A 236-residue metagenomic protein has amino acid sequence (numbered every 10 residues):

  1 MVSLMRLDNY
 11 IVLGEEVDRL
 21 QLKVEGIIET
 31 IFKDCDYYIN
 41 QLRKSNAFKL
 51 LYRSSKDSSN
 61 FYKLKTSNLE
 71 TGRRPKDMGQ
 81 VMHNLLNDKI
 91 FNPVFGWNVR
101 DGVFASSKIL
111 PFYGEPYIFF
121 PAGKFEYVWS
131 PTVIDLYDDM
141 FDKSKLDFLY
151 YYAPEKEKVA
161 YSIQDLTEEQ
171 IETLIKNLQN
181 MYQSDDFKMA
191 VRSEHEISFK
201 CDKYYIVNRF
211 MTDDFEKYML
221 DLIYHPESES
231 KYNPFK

Functional and structural regions predicted by a protein language model:
M1-S3: Classical Sec-dependent N-terminal signal peptides that target proteins to the secretory pathway
D8-N98, N208, L220-L222, S230 (+1 more regions): ADP-ribose/NAD+-binding catalytic cleft of ART/PARP-like enzymes
K33-R43, S106-L110, Q183-D186: Intrinsically disordered, low-complexity boundary segments flanking structured domains
N46-K49, G114, E194, D202: Sequence-level motif detector for i,i+2 pairs with an aromatic at +2
R53-N60, S107-L110, F120-F125, S193-E194 (+1 more regions): Short, flexible beta-strand-to-coil junctions
H83, N87-V159: ADP-ribosyltransferase catalytic core
L136-K236: Active-site-proximal loop/hinge segments that shape catalytic or ion-binding/gating pockets
